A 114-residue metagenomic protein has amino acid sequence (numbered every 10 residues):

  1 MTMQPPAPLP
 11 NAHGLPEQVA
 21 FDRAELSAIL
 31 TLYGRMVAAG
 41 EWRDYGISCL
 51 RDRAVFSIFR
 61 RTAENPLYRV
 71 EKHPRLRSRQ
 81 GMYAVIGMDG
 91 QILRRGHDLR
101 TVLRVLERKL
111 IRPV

Functional and structural regions predicted by a protein language model:
T2-P6, V70-G90: Short aromatic-glycine-(Arg/Gly/Cys) micro-motifs in beta-strand/loop hairpins
Q4-V55: Negatively charged, low-complexity tracts enriched in Asp/Glu with abundant Ser/Thr
Y45-I47, L67-P74: Broad, structure-driven detector of short, well-ordered beta-strand segments within folded domains
R51-A54, R61-P66: Short, charged/polar surface micro-motifs in flexible loops or helix N-caps
I58-A63, I86-G90: Secondary-structure transition/turn motif
P66, L76-S78, V102-R104: A short local loop/turn or secondary-structure capping micro-motif enriched for an aromatic residue
A84-I111: Mixed-charge, glycine-accented linear interaction segment located at domain edges/termini
